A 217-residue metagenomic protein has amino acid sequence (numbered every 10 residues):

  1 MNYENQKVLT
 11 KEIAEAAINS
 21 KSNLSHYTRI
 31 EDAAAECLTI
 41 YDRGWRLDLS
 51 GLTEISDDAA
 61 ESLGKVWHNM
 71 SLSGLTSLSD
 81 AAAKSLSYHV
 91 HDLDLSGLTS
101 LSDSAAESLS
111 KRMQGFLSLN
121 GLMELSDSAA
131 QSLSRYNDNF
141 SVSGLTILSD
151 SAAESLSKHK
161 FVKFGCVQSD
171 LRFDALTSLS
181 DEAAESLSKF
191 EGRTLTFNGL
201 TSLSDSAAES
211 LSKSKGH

Functional and structural regions predicted by a protein language model:
M1-H217: N-terminal capping/linker segments that flank leucine-rich repeat
